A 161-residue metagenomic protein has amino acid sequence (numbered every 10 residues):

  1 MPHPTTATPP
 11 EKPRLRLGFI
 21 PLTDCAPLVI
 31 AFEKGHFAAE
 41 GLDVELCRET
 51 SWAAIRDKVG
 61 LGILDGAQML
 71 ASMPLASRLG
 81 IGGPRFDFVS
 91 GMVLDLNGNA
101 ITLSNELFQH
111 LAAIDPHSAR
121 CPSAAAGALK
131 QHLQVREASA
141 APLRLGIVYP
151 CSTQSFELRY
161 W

Functional and structural regions predicted by a protein language model:
P2-T5, P9-W161: Short, glycine-/small- and polar/acidic-enriched structural segments that line small-molecule recognition paths
